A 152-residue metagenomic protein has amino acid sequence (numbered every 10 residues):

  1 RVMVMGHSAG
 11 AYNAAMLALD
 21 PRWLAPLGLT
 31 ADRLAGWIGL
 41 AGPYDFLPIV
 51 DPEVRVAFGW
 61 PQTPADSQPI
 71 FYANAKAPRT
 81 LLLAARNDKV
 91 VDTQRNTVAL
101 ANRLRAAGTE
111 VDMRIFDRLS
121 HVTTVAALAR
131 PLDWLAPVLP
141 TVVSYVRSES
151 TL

Functional and structural regions predicted by a protein language model:
R1-P52: Primarily recognizes the serine-hydrolase "nucleophile elbow" in alpha/beta-hydrolase and SGNH/GDSL folds
A31-A35, N74-T80, A107-T109: Short, proline-enriched alpha-helix->beta-strand connector loops that line the catalytic pocket of alpha/beta-hydrolase
E53-G59, A127-L132: Short glycine-enriched, charge-decorated loop/helix-capping segments at active-site entrances that position
A57-Y72, A77-P78: Active-site nucleophile elbow and catalytic-triad environment of alpha/beta-hydrolase enzymes
L82-D88: Short beta-strand/loop motif that positions the catalytic acidic residue of the alpha/beta-hydrolase fold
K89-V98: Conserved alpha/beta-hydrolase "acid-adjacent" motif
V98, R105-L152: C-terminal catalytic histidine-bearing segment of alpha/beta-hydrolase fold enzymes
